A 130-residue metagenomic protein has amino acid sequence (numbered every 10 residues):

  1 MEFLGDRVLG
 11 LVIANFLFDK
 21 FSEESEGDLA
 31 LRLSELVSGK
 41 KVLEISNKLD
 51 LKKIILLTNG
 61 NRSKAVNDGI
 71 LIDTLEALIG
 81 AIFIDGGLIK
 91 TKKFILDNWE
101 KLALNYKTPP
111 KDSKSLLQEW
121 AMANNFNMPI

Functional and structural regions predicted by a protein language model:
M1-I130: Double-stranded RNA-binding/processing signature
